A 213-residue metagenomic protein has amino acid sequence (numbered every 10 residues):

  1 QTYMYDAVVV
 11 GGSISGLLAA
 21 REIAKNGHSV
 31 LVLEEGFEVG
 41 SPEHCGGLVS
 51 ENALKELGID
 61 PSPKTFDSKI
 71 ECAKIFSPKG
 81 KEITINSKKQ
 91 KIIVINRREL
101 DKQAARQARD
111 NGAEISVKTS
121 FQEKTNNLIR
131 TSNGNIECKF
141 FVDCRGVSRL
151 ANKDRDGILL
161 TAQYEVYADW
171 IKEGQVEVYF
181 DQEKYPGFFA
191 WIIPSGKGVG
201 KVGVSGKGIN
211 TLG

Functional and structural regions predicted by a protein language model:
Y3-A7: Extreme N-terminal starter segment of soluble prokaryotic enzymes
V8, G12, R21-H44: Glycine-rich FAD pyrophosphate-binding loop
G12, Q107-G213: Predominantly flavin-linked oxidoreductase catalytic cores and closely associated redox partners
G16-L17: N-terminal Rossmann-fold NAD(P) dinucleotide-binding loop
R21, K25, K55, R106 (+1 more regions): Short, well-ordered alpha-helices that flank and scaffold nucleotide-derived cofactor binding pockets
I23, C45-L48, R155-I158: Short, glycine/charged-enriched secondary-structure capping and boundary segments
E38-G40, Q90-K91, G206-G208: Short histidine/acidic/glycine/proline-rich micro-motifs that form metal- and phosphate-coordinating active-site loops
V49-Q103: A conserved beta-strand/loop capping segment in the N-terminal third of enzymes that catalyze redox or closely related
